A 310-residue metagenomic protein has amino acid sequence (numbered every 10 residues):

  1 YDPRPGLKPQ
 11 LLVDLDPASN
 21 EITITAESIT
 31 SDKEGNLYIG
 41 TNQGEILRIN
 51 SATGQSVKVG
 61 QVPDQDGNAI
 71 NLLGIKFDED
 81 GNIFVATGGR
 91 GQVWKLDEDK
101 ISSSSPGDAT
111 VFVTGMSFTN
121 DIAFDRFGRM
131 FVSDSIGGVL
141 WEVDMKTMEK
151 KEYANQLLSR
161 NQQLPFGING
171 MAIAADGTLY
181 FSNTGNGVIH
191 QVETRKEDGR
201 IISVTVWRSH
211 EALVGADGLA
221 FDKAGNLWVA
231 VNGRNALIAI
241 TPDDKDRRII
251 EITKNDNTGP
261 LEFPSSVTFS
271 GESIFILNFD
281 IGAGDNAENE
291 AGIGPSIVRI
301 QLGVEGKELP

Functional and structural regions predicted by a protein language model:
Y1-T23: A short helix->beta-strand "capping" segment at the edge of beta-propeller domains
P9-D14, V57-P63, S104-T114, K151-L157 (+3 more regions): Beta-propeller fold detector
S19-E34, T41, D64-I83, V113-F131 (+4 more regions): Beta-rich, blade/repeat-based domains predominating in secreted/periplasmic proteins but also intracellular
I39-Q61: Beta-propeller domains
N42, G88-G89, S135-I136, M145 (+5 more regions): Short loop/turn segments immediately following the C-termini of beta-strands
E45-L47, G91-V93, G138-W141, G187-I189 (+3 more regions): Structural signal for beta-propeller blades
N50-G54, L96-S102, D144-M148, E193-D198 (+2 more regions): Short loop/turn segments that connect beta-strands within beta-propeller blades
F263-P310: Blade-level signature of beta-propeller repeat domains, shared across WD40, Kelch, NHL, RCC1 and BNR/Asp-box propellers
